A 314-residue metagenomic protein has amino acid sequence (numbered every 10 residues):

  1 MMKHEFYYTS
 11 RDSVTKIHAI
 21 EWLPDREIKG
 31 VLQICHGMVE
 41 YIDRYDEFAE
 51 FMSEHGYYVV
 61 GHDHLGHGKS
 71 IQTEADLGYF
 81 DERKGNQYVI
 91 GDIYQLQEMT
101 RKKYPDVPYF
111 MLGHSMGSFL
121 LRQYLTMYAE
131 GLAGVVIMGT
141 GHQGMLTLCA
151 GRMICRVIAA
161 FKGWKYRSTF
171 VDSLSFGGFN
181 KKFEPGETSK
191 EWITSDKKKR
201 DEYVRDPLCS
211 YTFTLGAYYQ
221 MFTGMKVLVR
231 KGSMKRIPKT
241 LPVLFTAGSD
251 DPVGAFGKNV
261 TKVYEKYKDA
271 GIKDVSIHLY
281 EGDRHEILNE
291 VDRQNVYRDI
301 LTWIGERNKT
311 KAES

Functional and structural regions predicted by a protein language model:
M1-R26: N-terminal cap/lid segment of alpha/beta-hydrolase-fold proteins
L32, H36-E40, S115-M116, S249-D250: Active-site glycine-rich loops that stabilize anionic/oxyanionic intermediates across multiple enzyme folds
R44-A75: Conserved alpha/beta-hydrolase
D81-R101: Alpha/beta-hydrolase active-site loop
Y104-S115: Alpha/beta-hydrolase fold nucleophile elbow
Q123-L208: Alpha/beta-hydrolase-fold enzymes
F245-A247: Short beta-strand/loop motif that positions the catalytic acidic residue of the alpha/beta-hydrolase fold
A270-S314: Catalytic active-site module of serine/aspartate enzymes centered on a nucleophile-bearing elbow/loop
